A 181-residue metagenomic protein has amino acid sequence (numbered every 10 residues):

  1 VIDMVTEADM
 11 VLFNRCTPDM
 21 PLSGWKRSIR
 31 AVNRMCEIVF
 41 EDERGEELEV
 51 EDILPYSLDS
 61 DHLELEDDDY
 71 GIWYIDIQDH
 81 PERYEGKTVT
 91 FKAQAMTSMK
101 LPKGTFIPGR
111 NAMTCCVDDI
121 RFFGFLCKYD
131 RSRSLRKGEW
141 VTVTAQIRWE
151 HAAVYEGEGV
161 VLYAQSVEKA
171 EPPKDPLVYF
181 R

Functional and structural regions predicted by a protein language model:
V1-R181: OB-fold and OB-like single-stranded nucleic-acid-recognition modules and their adjacent interaction interfaces
